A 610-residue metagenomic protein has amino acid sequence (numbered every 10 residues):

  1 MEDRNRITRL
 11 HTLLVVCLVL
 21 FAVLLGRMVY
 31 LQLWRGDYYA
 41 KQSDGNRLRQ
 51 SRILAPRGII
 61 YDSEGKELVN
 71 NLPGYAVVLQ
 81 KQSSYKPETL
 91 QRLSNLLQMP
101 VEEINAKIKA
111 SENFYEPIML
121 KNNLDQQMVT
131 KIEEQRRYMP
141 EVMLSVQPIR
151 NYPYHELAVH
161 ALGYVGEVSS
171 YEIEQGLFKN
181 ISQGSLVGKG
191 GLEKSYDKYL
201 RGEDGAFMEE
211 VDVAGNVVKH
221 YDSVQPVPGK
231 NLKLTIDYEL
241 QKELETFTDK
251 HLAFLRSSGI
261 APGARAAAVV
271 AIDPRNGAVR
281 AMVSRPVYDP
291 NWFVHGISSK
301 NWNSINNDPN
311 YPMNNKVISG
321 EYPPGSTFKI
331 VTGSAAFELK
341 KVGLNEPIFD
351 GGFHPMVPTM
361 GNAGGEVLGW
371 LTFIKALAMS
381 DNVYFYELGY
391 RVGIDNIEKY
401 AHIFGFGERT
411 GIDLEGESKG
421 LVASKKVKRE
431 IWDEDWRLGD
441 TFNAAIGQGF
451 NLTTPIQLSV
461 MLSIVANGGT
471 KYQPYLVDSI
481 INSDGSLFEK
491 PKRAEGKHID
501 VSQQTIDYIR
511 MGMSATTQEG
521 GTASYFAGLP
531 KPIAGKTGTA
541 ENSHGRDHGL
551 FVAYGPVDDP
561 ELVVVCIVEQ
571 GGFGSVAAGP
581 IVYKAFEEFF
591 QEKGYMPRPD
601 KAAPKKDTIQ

Functional and structural regions predicted by a protein language model:
M1-I297, E321, D395-G405, A527-L529 (+3 more regions): Periplasmic/cell-envelope proteins involved in peptidoglycan metabolism and beta-lactam response
I7, V69, E210-S223, I236 (+7 more regions): Beta-lactam-recognizing serine transpeptidase/beta-lactamase-like catalytic domain environment
